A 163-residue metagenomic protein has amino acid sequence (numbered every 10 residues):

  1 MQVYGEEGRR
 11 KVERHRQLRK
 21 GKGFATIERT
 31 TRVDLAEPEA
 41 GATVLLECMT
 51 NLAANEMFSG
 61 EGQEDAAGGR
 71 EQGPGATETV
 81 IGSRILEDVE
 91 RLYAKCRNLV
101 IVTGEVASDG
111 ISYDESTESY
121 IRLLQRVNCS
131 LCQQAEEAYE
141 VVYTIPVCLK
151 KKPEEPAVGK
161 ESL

Functional and structural regions predicted by a protein language model:
M1-E39: Conserved P-loop
Q2-G5, T50-L52, V106-S108, I145-V147: Conserved nucleotide-binding/hydrolysis micro-motifs of P-loop NTPases
K22, T31, A42-A67: A basic- and aromatic-enriched beta-loop-alpha substructure that forms the phosphate/nucleotide- and DNA/RNA-contacting
T26-A42, R84-C96: Short amphipathic alpha-helices and their capping/turn segments at secondary-structure boundaries
I27, L46-E47, T103: Active-site flanking residues adjacent to catalytic metal/cofactor-binding acidic residues
D34, A53-A54, G110-I111: Conserved protein kinase catalytic core
E39-L46, P153-E155: Short, surface-exposed amphipathic charged segments that create phosphate/polyanion-binding patches used for binding
F58-L163: Replace "adjacent to P-loop NTPase cores in ATP/GTP-dependent enzymes" with "adjacent to NTP-binding cores
